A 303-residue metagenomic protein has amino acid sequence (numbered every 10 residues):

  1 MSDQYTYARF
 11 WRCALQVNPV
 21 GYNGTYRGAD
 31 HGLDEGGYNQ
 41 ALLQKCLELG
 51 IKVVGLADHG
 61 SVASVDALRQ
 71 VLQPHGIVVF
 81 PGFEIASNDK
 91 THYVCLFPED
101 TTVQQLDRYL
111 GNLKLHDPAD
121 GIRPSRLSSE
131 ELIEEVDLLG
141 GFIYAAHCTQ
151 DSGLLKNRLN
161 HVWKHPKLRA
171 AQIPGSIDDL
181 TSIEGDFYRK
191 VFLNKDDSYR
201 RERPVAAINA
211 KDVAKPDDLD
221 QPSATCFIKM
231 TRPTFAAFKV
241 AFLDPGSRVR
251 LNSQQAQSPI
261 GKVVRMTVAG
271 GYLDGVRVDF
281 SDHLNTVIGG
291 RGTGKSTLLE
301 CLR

Functional and structural regions predicted by a protein language model:
M1-I51, V62-P81, S87-L115, E134 (+2 more regions): Charged catalytic cores and adjacent phosphate/nucleic-acid-binding surfaces used for phosphate/nucleic-acid chemistry
K52-A57, Y144: Short catalytic-loop micro-motif centered on adjacent basic/acidic residues
G55, L284-R303: Phosphate-binding glycine-rich loops of NTP-binding sites
K114-P124: Surface-exposed cleft-lining segments at the edges of enzyme active sites
I122-E135: Alpha-helix-centered segments that form part of catalytic cores
C148: Extracellular glycoside hydrolase catalytic/binding regions
